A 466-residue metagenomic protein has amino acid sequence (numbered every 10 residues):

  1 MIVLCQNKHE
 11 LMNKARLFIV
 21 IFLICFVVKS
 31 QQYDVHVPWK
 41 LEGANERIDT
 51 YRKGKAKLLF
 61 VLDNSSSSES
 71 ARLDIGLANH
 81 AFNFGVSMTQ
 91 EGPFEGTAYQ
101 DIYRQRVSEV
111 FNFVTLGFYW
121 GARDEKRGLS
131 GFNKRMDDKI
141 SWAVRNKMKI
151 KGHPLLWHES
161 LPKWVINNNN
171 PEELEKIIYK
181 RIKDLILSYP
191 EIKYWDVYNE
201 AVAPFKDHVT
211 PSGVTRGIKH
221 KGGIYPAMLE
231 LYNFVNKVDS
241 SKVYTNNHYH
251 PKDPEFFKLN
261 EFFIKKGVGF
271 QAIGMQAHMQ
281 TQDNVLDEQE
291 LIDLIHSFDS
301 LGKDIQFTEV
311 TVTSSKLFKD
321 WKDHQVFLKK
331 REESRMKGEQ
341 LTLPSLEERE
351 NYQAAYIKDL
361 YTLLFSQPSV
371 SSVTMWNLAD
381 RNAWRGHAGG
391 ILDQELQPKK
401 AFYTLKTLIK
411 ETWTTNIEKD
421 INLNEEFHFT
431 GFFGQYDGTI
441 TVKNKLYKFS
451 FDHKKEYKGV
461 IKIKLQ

Functional and structural regions predicted by a protein language model:
N13-V20: Sec-dependent signal peptide recognition, specifically the positively charged N-region followed immediately by
I21-S30: Hydrophobic h-region of N-terminal signal peptides that target proteins for export in Gram-negative bacteria
Q31-E91, A122-K126, K151, G223-P226 (+4 more regions): Beta-strand-rich domain onsets/edges
G96-E109, H428-Q435: Short Pro-Gly-centered beta-turn/loop motif in secreted/extracellular proteins
I102-V110, F132-W142, R181-S188, A227-V235 (+5 more regions): A general structural detector for well-ordered alpha-helical segments in enzyme core domains, enriched
S108-G121, K126, I192-K193, N199 (+6 more regions): Aromatic- and acid-rich polysaccharide-binding/catalytic face of secreted or lumenal carbohydrate-active enzymes
E109, F113-R127, R135-Y244, Y249: Substrate-binding cleft and catalytic face of glycoside hydrolase catalytic domains, especially the flexible beta-alpha
D196, A201-F234, E290-S297, L301-G302 (+1 more regions): Aromatic-rich peripheral "rim/lid" segments of glycoside hydrolase catalytic domains that contact and position glycan
